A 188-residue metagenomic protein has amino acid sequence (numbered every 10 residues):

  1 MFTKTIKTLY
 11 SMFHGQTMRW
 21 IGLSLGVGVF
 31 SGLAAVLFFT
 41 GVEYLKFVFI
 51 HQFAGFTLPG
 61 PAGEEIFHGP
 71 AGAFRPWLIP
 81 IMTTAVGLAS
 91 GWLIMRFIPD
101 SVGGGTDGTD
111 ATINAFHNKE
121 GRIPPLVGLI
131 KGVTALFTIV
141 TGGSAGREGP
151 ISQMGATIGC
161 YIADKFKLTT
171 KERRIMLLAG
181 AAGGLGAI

Functional and structural regions predicted by a protein language model:
M1-I188: Alpha-helical transmembrane segments and immediately membrane-proximal extracytoplasmic
